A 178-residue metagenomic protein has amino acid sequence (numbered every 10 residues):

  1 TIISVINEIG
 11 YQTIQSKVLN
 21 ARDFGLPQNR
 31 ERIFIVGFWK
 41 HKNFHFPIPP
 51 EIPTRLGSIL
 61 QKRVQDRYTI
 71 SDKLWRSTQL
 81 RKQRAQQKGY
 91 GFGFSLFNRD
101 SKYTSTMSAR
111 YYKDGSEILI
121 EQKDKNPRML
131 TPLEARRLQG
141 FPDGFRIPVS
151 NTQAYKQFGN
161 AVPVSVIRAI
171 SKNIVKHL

Functional and structural regions predicted by a protein language model:
T1-T106, R110-Y112: Class I S-adenosyl-L-methionine
R76-L178: C-terminal target-recognition/interaction regions appended to catalytic cores
